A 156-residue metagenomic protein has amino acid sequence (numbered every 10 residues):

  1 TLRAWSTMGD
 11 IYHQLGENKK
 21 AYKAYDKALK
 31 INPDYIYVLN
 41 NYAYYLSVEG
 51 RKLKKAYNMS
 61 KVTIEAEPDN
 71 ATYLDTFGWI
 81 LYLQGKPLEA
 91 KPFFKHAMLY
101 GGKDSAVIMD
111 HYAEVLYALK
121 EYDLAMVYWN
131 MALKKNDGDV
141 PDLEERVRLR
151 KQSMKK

Functional and structural regions predicted by a protein language model:
A4, V38, Y73, I108 (+1 more regions): TPR alpha-solenoid repeat register
T7, N41, T76, H111 (+1 more regions): Canonical tetratricopeptide repeat
D10, Y44-Y45, W79, E114: Residue-level recognition of tetratricopeptide repeat
Q14, V48-E49, L83, A118 (+1 more regions): Register position in tetratricopeptide repeats
P33, P68, G102-K103, D137-G138: Short coil turns that delineate tetratricopeptide repeat
